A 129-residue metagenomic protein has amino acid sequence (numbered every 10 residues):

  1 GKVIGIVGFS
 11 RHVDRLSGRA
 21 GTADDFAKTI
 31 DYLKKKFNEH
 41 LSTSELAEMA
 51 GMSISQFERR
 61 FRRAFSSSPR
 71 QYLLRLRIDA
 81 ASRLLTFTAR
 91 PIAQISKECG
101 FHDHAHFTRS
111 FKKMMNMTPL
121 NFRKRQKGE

Functional and structural regions predicted by a protein language model:
G1-A27: Sensory coupling linkers of modular signal transduction proteins
G8-R11, R15, H40-T43, A50-G51: Histidine/lysine/aspartate-rich catalytic loop segments that bind and position anionic ligands
L16, D79, L120: Nucleotide phosphate-binding site architecture
A23-A27, D31, R75-D79, H104: Short alpha-helical elements of helix-turn-helix
T29, A47-A50, A81, S96: Small-residue (primarily alanine) positions within well-ordered alpha-helices, especially packing/interaction faces
T29-S42, F61, F65, S82-P91 (+2 more regions): Basic, amphipathic alpha-helical hairpins
S44-L73, E98-N121: Basic/polar phosphate-binding segments, predominantly the helix-turn-helix DNA-binding elements of transcriptional
R63-H102, R125-E129: Terminal helix-turn-helix DNA-binding modules in bacterial transcription factors
